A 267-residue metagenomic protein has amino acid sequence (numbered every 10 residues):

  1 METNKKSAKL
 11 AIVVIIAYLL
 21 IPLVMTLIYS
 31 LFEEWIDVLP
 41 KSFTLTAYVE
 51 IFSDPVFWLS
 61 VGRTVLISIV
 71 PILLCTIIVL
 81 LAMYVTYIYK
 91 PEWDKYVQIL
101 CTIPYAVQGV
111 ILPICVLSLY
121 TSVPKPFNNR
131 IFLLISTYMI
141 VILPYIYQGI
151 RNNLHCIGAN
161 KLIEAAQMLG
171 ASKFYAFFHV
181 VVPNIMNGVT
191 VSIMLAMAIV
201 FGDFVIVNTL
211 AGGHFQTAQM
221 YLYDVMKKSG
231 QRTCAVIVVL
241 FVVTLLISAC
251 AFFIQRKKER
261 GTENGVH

Functional and structural regions predicted by a protein language model:
E2-A11, W93, R151-I163, Q167 (+2 more regions): C-terminal transmembrane helix and the adjacent membrane-cytosol boundary/short C-terminal tail of inner/organellar
T3, I69-C101, I114, S118-S122 (+3 more regions): Transmembrane-helix boundary motif in ABC transporter permease subunits
N4, Y48-V56, F201-F253, K257-E259: Interhelical loop and adjacent transmembrane-helix boundary motif in polytopic membrane transport permeases
K6, I88-V97, P126-I131, K173 (+2 more regions): Membrane-helix interface segments
A11-L23, Y147-I150, K173-G202: Transmembrane alpha-helices
I21-P55, N208-G213, G265-H267: Short membrane-interfacial helix/loop motifs at transmembrane-helix boundaries
I21-V24, I28, I77-L81, L133-S136 (+3 more regions): Membrane-embedded alpha-helices of multi-pass transport/permease systems
I36, L45, V110-I140, F174 (+1 more regions): Membrane-interfacial helix termini and adjacent extracytoplasmic/periplasmic loops of multi-pass transporters
